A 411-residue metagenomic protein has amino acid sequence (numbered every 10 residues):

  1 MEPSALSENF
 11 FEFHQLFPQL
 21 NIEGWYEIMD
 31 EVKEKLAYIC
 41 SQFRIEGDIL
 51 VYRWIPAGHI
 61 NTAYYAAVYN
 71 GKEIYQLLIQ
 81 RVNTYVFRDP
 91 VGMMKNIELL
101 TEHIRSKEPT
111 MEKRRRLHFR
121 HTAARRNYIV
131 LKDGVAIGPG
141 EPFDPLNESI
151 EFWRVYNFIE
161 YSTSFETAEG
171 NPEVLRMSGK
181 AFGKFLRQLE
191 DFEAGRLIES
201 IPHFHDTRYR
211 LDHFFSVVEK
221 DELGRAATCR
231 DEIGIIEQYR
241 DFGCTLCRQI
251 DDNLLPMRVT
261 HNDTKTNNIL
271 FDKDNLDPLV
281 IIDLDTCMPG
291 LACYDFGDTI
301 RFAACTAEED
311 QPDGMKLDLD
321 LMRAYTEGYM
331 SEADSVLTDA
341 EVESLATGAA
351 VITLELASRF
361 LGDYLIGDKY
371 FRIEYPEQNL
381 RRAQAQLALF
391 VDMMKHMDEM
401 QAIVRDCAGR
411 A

Functional and structural regions predicted by a protein language model:
M1-I28: N-terminal amphipathic/basic-hydrophobic helices that include classical n-h-c signal peptides and signal-anchor
I28-L50: Juxta-kinase regulatory segment immediately upstream of eukaryotic protein kinase catalytic domains
Y52, H59-T62, A67-Y69, I74-L77 (+4 more regions): Conserved ATP-binding subdomain of kinase catalytic cores across diverse folds
R53, A57, F87-V91, P142-D144 (+7 more regions): ATP-dependent phospho-/nucleotidyl transfer catalytic cores
I282-T286: Activation of the activation-loop gatekeeper triad in protein kinase-fold domains
C293-D334, V351-Y370: Active-site activation/catalytic loop segments of kinase-like enzymes and analogous catalytic loops in related
L337-A349: All-alpha amphipathic helical-bundle segments outside canonical DNA-binding/catalytic cores that form hydrophobic
E355-A411: ATP/Mg2+ or Mg2+-diphosphate-binding catalytic cores that bind nucleotide phosphates or diphosphates via glycine-rich
